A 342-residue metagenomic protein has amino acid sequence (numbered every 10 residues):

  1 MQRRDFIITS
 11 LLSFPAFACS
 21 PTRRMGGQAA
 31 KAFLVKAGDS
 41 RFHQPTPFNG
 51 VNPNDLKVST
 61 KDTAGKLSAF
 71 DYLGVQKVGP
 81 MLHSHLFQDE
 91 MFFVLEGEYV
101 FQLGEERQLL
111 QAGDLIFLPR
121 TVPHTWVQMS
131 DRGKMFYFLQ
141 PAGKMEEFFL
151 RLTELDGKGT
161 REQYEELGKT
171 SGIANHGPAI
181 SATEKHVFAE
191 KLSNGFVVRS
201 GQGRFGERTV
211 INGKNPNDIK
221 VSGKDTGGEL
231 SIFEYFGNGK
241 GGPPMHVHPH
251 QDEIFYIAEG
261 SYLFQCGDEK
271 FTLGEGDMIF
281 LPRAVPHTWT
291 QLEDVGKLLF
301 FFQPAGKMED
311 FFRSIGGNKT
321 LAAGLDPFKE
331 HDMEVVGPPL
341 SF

Functional and structural regions predicted by a protein language model:
M1-F14: N-terminal secretory signal peptides and thylakoid transit peptides that target proteins across membranes
I8, F17-L67, K158-S231, G317-N318 (+1 more regions): A short, N-terminal "cap"/entry segment at the start of jelly-roll beta-barrel domains of the cupin/DSBH fold
F70-S84, F233-V247: Conserved short histidine dyad/triad with adjacent acidic residue
F87-Y99, H250-Y262: Glycine- and acidic-residue-biased ligand/ion/polar-headgroup-sensing regions
E106-R120, E269-R283: Short acidic-glycine-tyrosine-enriched beta hairpin
R120-E146, R283-E309: Ligand-binding loop in jelly-roll beta-barrel domains
Y137-F138, A142-Y164, F300, A305-G317 (+1 more regions): A hydrophobic/aromatic-rich effector-binding and dimerization subdomain of bacterial HTH-type transcriptional regulators
